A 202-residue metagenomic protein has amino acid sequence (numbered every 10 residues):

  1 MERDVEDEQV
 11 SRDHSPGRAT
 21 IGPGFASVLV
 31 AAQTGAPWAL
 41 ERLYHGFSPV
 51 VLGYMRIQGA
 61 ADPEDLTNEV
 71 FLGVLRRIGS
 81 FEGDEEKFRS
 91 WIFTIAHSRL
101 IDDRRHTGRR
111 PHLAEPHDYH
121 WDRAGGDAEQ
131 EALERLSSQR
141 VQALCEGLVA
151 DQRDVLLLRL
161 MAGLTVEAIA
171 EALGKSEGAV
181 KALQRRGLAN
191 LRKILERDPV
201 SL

Functional and structural regions predicted by a protein language model:
E2-E8, R12, E171-A172, L188-L202: C-terminal edge and immediately downstream basic/flexible tail or linker adjoining helix-turn-helix-like DNA-binding
R12, Q33-E41, L52-E69, E177 (+1 more regions): Short, charged helix-capping/linker segments at alpha-helix termini
R18-G22, D102, R110-S138: Internal acidic/polar
A19-P23, L29-G53, V141: A short, charge-rich alpha-helical start-of-domain segment used by transcription regulators
L43-A61, R77, C145, E196-R197: Amphipathic, Lys/Arg- and hydrophobic-enriched alpha-helical face
I57, G79-G83, T94-E115, E134: Arg/Lys-rich amphipathic alpha helix in sigma70-family domain 2
D65-L72, E86-S98: Structural recognition of an alpha-helix C-terminal capping motif at a helix-to-coil junction
A143-E146, A150-D154, A162-A179: Helix-turn-helix DNA-binding module
